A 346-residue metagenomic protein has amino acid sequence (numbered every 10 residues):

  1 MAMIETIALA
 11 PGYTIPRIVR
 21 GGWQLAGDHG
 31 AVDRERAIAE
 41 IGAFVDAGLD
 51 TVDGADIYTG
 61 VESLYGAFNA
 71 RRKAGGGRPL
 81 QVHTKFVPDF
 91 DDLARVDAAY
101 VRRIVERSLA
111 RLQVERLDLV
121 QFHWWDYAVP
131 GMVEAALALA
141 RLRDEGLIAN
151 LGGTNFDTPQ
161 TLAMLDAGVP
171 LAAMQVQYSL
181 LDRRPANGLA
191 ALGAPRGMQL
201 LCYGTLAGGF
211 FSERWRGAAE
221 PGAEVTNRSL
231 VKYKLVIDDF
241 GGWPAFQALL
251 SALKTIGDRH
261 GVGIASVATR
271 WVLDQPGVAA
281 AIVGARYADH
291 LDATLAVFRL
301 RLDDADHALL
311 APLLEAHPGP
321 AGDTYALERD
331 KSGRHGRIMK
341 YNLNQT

Functional and structural regions predicted by a protein language model:
M1-L80: N-terminal binding-site loop/beta-alpha segment at the start of enzyme catalytic domains that lines or forms
A2-M3, P221-T255, R259, P276-V278 (+1 more regions): Terminal-tail/helix-coil boundary detector
A8, I15-V19, D50-T51, P79-K85 (+5 more regions): Structural preference for beta-strand elements that scaffold enzyme active sites
R20, V52, Y65, V82 (+10 more regions): Conserved, mostly hydrophobic/aromatic
W23-L25, A55-I57, K85-D89, F122-W125 (+4 more regions): Active-site beta-loop-alpha junctions enriched in small/polar residues
H29, G42, D46, D92-R184 (+1 more regions): Glycine/proline-rich, positively charged, aromatic-decorated active-site loop/lid region on the catalytic face
A74-A98, H123: Structural motif corresponding to the early beta-alpha repeats
P185-R228, G263: Aromatic-lined glycan-binding groove of carbohydrate-active enzymes
